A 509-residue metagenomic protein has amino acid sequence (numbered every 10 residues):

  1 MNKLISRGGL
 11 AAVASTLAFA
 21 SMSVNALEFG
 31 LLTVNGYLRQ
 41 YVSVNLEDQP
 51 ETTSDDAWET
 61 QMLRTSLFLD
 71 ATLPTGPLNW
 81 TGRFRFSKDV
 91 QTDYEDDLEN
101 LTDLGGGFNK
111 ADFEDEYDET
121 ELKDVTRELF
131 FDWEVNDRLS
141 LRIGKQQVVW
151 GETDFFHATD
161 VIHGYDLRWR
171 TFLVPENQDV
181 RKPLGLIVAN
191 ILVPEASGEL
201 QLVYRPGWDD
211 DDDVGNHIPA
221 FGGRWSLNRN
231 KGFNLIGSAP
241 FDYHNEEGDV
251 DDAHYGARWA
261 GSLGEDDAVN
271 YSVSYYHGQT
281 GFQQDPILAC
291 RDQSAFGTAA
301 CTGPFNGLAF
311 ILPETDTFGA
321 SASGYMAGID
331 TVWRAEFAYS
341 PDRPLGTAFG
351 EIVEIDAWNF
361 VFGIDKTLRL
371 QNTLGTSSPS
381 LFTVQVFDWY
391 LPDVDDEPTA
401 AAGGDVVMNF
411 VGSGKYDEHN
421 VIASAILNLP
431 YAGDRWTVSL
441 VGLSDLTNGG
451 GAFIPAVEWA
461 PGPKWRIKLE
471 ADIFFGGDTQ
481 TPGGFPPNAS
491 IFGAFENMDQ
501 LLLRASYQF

Functional and structural regions predicted by a protein language model:
N25-V34, A71-G82, E134-R142, W150 (+7 more regions): Short loop/turn motifs that connect adjacent beta-strands in outer-membrane beta-barrel proteins
L27-Q49, D55, L78-F84: Transmembrane beta-strand segments of Gram-negative outer membrane beta-barrel proteins
Q40-L46, F86-V90, Q147-V149, E195 (+9 more regions): Transmembrane beta-strands of outer-membrane beta-barrel pores
D55-Q61, D118-K123, N177-D179, E246-D251 (+5 more regions): Replace "Gram-negative outer membrane beta-barrel proteins" with "bacterial and organellar outer membrane beta-barrel
M62, P74-L78, G278, V332-P344 (+1 more regions): Detector for outer-membrane/organellar transmembrane beta-barrel domains, recognizing the amphipathic beta-strand
T65-L73, E128-W133, I187-I191, A257-G261 (+6 more regions): Residues on the lipid-exposed face of transmembrane beta-strands in outer-membrane beta-barrel proteins
N79-G222, D472-G476: Outer membrane beta-barrel
S490-F509: Outer-membrane beta-barrel "beta-signal"
